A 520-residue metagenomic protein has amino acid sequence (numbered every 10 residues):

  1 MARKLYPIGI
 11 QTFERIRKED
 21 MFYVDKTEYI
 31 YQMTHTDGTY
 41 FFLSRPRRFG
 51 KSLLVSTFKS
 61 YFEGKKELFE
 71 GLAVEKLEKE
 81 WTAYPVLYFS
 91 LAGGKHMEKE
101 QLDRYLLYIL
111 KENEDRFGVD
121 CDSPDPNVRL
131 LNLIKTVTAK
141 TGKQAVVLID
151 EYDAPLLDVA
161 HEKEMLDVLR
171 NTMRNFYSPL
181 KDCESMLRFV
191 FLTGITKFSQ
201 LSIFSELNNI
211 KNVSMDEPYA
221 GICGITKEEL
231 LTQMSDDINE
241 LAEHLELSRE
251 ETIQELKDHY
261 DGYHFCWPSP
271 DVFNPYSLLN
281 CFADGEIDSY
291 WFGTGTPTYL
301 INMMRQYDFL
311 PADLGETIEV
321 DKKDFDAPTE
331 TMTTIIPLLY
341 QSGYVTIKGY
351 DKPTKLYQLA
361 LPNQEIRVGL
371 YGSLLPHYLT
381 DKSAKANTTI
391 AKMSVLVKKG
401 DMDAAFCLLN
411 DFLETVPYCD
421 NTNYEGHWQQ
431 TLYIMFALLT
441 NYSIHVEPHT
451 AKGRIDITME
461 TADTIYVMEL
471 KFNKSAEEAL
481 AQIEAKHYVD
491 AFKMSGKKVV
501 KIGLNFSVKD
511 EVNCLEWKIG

Functional and structural regions predicted by a protein language model:
M1-Y424, T440: Phosphate-binding site recognition
T136-T141, M435-A462: Active-site metal-binding core of divalent-cation-utilizing nuclease and nuclease-like domains
V146, T464-Y466, V500: Structural motif
L166-N171, F472-V489: Mg2+/Mn2+-dependent nuclease catalytic core
F176-C183, P337-V345, Y433-A437, Q482-I502: Metal-dependent nuclease catalytic cores in nucleic-acid-processing enzymes, especially RNase H-like/related
L432, I455-F472, K486: Conserved catalytic cores of phosphodiester-cleaving nucleases, focusing on short active-site segments
A491, K497-G520: Domain-level recognition of nuclease-like catalytic cores that cleave nucleotide substrates
